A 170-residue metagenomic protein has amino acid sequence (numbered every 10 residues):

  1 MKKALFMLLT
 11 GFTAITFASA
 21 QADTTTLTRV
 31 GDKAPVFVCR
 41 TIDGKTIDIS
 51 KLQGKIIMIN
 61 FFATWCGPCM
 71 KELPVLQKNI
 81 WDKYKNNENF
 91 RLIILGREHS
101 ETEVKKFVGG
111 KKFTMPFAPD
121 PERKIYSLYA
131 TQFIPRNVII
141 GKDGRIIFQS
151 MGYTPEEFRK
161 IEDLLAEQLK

Functional and structural regions predicted by a protein language model:
M1-A4: Positively charged n-region of N-terminal signal peptides that target proteins for export
M7-T16: Bacterial N-terminal signal peptides
Q21-I49: N-terminal "domain-start" segment that seeds a small globular fold
K55-I56, K71-I94, G109: Conserved helix-turn-beta segment immediately C-terminal to the redox Cys motif in thioredoxin-like folds
K55-I57, F62-W65, F133: Short pre-active-site segment immediately N-terminal to redox-active cysteine/selenocysteine motifs in thiol-based
F61-V75: Conserved redox-active cysteine motifs that mediate thiol-disulfide chemistry, especially di-cysteine Cys-X(1-2)-Cys
E88-E101, M115-E122: Thiol-based oxidoreductase modules, predominantly thioredoxin-like and allied folds used for disulfide exchange
K106-T114, D120-A166: Thiol/disulfide oxidoreductase modules built on the thioredoxin-like
